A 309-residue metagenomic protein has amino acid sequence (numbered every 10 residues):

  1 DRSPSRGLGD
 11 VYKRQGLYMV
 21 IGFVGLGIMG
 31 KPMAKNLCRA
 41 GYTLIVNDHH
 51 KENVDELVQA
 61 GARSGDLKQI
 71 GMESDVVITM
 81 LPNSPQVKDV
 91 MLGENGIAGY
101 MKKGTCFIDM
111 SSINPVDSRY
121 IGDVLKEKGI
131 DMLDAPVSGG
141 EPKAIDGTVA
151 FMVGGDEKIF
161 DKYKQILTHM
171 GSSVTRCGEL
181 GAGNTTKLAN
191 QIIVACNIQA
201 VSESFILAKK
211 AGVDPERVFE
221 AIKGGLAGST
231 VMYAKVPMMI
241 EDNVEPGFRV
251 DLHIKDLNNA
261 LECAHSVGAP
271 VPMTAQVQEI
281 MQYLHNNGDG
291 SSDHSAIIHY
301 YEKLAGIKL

Functional and structural regions predicted by a protein language model:
D1-Q15: Single conserved hydrophobic/aromatic residue that forms the stacking wall/gate of nucleotide- or nucleobase-binding
G16-T79, Y100, T105, M110: NAD(P)+-binding Rossmann beta1-loop-alpha1 motif at the extreme N-terminus of oxidoreductases
L26, I113-Q191: Rossmann-fold dinucleotide-binding core
H49-H50, N83, D156: Residues in the short beta-alpha loop(s) of Rossmann-like NAD(P)-binding domains
L67-D131: Rossmann-fold NAD(P) dinucleotide-binding segment
D146-G154, E179-A211, E220-A234, L252-K255: Active-site-proximal catalytic alpha-helix in oxidoreductases
L180, N184, G228-H294, Y300: Interdomain hinge/lid region at the active-site interface of Rossmann-like NAD(P)-dependent oxidoreductases
